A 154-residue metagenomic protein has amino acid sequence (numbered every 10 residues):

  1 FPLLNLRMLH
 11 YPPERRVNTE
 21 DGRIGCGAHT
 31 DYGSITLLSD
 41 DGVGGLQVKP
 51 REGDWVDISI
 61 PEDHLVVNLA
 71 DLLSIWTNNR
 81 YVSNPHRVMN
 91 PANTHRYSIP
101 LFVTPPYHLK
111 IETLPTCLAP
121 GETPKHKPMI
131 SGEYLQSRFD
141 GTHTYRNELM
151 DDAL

Functional and structural regions predicted by a protein language model:
F1-L154: C-terminal flanking tails of non-heme Fe-dependent oxygenases
